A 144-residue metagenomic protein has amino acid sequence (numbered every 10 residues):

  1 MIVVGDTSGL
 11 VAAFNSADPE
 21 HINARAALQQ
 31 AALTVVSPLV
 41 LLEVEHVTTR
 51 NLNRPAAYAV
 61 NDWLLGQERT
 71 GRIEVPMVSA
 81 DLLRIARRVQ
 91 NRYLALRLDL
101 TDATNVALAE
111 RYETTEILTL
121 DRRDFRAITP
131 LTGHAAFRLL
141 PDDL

Functional and structural regions predicted by a protein language model:
M1-V36, T49-D62, T132, R138 (+1 more regions): Short, well-structured N-terminal submotif of metal-dependent ribonuclease cores
D6, E43, D102, D121: Acidic active-site catalytic centers that drive phospho-/nucleotidyl reactions and related ester hydrolyses
G9-L10, E43-V47, I85: A general alpha-helix detector
I22, I73-L120: Active-site neighborhoods of divalent-metal-dependent phosphate/nucleic-acid chemistry enzymes
E45-V78: Active-site-proximal, substrate-binding regions of enzyme catalytic domains and RNA-binding/basic surfaces
V106, E110-L144: Acidic, PIN/NYN-like endoribonuclease modules and their adjacent C-terminal/linker elements
